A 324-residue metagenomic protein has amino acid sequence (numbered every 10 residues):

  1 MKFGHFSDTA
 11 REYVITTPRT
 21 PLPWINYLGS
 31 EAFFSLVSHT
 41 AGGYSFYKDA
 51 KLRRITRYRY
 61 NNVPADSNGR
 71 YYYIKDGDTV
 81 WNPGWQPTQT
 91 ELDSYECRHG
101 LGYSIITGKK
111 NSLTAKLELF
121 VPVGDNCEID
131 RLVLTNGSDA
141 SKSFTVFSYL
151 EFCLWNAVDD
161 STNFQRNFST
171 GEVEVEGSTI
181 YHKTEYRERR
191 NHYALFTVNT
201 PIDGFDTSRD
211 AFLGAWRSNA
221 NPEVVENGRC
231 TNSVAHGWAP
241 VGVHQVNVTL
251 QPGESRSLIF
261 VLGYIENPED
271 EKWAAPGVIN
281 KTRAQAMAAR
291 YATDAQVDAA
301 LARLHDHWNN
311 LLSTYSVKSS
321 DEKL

Functional and structural regions predicted by a protein language model:
M1-L324: Anionic coordination/interaction segments
